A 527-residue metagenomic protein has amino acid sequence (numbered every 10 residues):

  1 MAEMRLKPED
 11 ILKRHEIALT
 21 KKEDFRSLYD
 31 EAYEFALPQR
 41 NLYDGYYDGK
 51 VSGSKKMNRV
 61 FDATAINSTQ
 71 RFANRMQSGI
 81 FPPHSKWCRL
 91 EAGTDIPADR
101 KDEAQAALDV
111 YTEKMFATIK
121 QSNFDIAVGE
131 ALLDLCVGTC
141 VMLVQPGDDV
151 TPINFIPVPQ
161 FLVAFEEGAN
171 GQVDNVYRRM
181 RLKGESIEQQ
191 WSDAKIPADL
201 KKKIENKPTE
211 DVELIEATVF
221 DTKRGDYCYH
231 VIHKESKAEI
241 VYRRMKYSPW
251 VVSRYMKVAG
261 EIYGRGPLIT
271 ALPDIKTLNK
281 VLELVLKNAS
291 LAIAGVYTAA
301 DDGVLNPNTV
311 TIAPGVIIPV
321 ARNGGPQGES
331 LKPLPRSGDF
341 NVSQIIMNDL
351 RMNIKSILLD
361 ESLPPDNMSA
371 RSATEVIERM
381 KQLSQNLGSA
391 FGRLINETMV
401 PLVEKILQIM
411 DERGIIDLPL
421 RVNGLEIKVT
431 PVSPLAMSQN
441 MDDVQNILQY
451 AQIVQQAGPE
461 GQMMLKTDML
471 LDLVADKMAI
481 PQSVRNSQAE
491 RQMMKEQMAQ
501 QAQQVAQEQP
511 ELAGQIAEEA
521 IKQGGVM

Functional and structural regions predicted by a protein language model:
M1-D199: Extended, helix-rich architectural segments
M1-N41, G45-Y46, S54, Y297-M527: C-terminal anchoring/interaction modules
D10-I11, E16-T20, Q145-A313: Structured, contiguous alpha/beta core segments that scaffold functional sites
A63-N74, P83-R89, A98-K101, Y229-K237 (+2 more regions): Short, mixed-charge, low-aromatic patches
S68-I80, Y111, M115, N123-L135 (+3 more regions): Short, Φ-rich (hydrophobic/aromatic) sequence segments
T94-A98, Y111, K257, E261 (+3 more regions): Generic signal for short, ordered secondary-structure residues within or immediately flanking folded domains
D102, A106, I269, I345 (+1 more regions): Residue-level detector of secondary-structure boundary/capping sites
D109, E113-F124, L133-V137, K202 (+11 more regions): A broad, structural surface signal
